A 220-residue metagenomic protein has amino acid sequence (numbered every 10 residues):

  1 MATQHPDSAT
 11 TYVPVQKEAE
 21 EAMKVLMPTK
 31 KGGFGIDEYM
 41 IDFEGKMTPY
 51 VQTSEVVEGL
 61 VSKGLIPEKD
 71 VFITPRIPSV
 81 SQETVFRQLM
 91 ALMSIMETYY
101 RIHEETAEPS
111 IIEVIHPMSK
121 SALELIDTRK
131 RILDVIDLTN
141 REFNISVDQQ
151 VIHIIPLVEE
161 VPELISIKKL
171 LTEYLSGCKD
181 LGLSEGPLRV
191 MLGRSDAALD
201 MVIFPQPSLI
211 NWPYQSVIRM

Functional and structural regions predicted by a protein language model:
M1-A2, K168-M220: Active-site capping/gating regions of soluble enzymes
M1-I112, H116-M118, D134-D137: Alpha/beta catalytic barrel-like cores
S81-V85, K120-E124, V161-S166, D196-M201: Flexible loop/turn segments at secondary-structure boundaries
Q88, L92, E124-L133, I165-L175: Distinct, well-ordered alpha-helical segments
R131-D134, E159, S195: Internal, hydrophobic cores of structured domains that mediate oligomerization or house catalytic pockets within large
D134-Q150: Short mixed-charge
V151-I152, G186: Short glycine-/polar-rich loops that comprise or flank the Walker A/P-loop and associated switch/sensor motifs
P156: Conserved, mostly hydrophobic/aromatic
